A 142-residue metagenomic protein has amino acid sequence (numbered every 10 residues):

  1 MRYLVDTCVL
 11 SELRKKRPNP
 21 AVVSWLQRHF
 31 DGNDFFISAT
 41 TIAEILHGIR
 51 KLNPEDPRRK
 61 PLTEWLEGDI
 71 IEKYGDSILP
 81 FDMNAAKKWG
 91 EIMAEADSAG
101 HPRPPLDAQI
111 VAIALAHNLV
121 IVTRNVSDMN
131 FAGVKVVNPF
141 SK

Functional and structural regions predicted by a protein language model:
M1, L26-R28, D69-I70, I78 (+2 more regions): Short secondary-structure boundary/capping segments
M1, V111-K142: Acidic, PIN/NYN-like endoribonuclease modules and their adjacent C-terminal/linker elements
M1-T40, R50-E67, K142: Short, well-structured N-terminal submotif of metal-dependent ribonuclease cores
L10, I42-I45, A86, M129: A generic structural signal for short hydrophobic patches within well-formed alpha-helices
E12-L13, G48, W89, A132 (+1 more regions): Residues that scaffold the ATP/ADP-binding catalytic core of kinase and kinase-like folds
H47-N53, E72-V120: Active-site neighborhoods of divalent-metal-dependent phosphate/nucleic-acid chemistry enzymes
